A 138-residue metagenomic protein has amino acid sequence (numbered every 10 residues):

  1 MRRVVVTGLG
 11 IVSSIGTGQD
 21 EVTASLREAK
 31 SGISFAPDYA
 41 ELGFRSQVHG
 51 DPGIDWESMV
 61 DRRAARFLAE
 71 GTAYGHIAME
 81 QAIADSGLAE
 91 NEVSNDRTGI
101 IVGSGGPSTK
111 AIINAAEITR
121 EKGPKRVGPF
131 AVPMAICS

Functional and structural regions predicted by a protein language model:
M1-C137: Conserved "HGTGT" condensation-loop signature of ketosynthase/thiolase-family condensing enzymes that catalyze
